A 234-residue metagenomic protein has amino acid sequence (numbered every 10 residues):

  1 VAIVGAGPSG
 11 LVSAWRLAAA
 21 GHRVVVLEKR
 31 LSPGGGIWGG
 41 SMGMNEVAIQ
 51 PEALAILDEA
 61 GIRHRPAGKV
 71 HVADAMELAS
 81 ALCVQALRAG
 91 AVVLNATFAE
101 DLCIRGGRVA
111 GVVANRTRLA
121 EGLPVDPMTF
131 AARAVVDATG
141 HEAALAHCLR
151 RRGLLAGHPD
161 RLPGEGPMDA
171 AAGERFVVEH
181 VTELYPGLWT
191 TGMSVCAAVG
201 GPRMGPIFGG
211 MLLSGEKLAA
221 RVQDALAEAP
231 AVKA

Functional and structural regions predicted by a protein language model:
V1-V25, M211, A219: N-terminal Rossmann-like FAD-binding beta1-loop-alpha1 element of flavoenzymes
S9, S32, E142: Conserved Rossmann-like nucleotide-cofactor binding loop
A18-W38: Glycine-rich FAD pyrophosphate-binding loop
G39-R63: N-terminal glycine-rich dinucleotide-binding loop that anchors FAD/FMN and/or NAD(P) in oxidoreductases
G61-A134: Feature captures the FAD/FMN-dependent oxidoreductase FAD-binding
D137-G153: Flavin (primarily FAD) binding-site architecture
T182-P202: Short FAD-binding loop at a beta-strand-to-alpha-helix junction that anchors the flavin cofactor in diverse
A198-A229: A conserved FAD-binding loop/helix module that cradles the flavin
